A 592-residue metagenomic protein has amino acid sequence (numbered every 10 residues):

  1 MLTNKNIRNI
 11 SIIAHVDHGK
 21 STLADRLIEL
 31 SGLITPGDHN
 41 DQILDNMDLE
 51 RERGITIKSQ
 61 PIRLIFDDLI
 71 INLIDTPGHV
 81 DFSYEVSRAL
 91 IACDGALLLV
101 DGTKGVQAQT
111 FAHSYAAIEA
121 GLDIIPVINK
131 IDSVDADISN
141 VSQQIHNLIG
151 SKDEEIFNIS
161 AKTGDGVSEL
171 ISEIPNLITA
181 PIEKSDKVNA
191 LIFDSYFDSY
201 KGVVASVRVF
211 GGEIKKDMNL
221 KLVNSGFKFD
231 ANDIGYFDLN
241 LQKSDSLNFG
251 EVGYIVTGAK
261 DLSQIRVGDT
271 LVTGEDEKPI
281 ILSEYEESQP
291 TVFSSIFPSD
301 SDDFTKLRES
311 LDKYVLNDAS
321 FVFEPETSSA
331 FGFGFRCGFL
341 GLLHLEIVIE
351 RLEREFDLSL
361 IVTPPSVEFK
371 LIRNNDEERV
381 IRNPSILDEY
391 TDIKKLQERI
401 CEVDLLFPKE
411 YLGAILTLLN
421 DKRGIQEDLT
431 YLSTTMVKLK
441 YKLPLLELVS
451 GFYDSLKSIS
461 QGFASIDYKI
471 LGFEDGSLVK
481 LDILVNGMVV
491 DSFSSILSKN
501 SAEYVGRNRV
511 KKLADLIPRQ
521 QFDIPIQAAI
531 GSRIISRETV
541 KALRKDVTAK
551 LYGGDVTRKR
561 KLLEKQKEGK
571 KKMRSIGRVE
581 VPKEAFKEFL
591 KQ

Functional and structural regions predicted by a protein language model:
M1-Q592: Structural and coupling elements of P-loop NTPases
